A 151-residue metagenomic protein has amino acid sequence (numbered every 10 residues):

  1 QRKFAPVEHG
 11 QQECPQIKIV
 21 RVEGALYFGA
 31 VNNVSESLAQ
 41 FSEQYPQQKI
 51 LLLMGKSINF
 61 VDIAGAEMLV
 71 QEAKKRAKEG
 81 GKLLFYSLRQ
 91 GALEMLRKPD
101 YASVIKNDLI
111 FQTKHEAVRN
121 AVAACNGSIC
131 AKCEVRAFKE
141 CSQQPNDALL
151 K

Functional and structural regions predicted by a protein language model:
Q1-K151: Cytosolic C-terminal regulatory domains/tails of membrane transporters and channels
